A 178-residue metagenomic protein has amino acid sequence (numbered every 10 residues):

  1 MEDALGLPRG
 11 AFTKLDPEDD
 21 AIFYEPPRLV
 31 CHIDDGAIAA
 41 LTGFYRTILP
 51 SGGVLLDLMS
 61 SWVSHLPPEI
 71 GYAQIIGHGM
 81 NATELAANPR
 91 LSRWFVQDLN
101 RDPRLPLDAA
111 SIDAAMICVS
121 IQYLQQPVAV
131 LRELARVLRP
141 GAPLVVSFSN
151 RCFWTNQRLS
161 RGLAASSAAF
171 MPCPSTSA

Functional and structural regions predicted by a protein language model:
M1-S51: Class I SAM-dependent methyltransferase Rossmann-like catalytic core, especially the SAM/SAH-binding loop
H32-G36, A40-P106: Class I SAM-dependent methyltransferase SAM/SAH-binding core
P50, Q125, R139: Short conserved AdoMet
G52, I112-D113: Local beta-strand N-terminus motif with an aromatic residue
D113-V128: A short SAM/SAH-binding and catalytic strip from SAM-dependent methyltransferases
V128-P143: A short glycine-rich, Lys/Arg-flanked "PGG" loop and its adjoining helix->strand segment in the class I
P143-T176: Conserved class I S-adenosyl-L-methionine
